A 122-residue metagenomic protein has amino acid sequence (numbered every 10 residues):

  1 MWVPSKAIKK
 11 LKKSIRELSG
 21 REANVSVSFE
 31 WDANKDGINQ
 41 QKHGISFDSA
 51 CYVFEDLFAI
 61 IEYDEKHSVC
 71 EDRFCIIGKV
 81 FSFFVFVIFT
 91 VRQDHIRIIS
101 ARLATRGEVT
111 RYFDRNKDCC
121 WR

Functional and structural regions predicted by a protein language model:
M1-R122: Ribonuclease/tRNase effector modules and their secretory precursors
